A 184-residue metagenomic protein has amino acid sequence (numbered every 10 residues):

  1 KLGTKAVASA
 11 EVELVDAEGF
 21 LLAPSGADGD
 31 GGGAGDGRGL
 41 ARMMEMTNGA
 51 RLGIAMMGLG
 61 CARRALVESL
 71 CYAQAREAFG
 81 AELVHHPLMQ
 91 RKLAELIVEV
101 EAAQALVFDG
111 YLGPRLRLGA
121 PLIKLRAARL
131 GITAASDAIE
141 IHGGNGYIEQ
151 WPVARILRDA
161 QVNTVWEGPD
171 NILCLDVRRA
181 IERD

Functional and structural regions predicted by a protein language model:
K1-D184: Internal glycine-rich alpha/beta core junctions
